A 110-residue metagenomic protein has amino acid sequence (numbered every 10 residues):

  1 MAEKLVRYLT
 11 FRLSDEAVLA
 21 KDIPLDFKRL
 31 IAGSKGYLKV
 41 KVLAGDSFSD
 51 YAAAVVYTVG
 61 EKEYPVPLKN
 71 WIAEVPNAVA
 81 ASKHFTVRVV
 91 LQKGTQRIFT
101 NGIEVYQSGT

Functional and structural regions predicted by a protein language model:
M1-G109: N-terminal assembly/attachment segments of tailed bacteriophage virion structural proteins
